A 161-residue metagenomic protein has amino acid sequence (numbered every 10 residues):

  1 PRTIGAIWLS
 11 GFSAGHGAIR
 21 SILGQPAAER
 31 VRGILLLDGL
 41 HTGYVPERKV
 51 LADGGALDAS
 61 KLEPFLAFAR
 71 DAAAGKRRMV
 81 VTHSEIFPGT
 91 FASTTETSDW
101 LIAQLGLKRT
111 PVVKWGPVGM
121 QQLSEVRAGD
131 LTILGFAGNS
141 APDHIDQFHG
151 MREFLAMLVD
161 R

Functional and structural regions predicted by a protein language model:
P1-A14: Gly/Ser-rich "nucleophile elbow"/oxyanion-hole loop immediately N-terminal to the catalytic nucleophile in hydrolases
P1-R2, P26-R30: Secondary-structure boundary elements
T3, H16, K114-V118: Exposed acidic/polar residues on beta-strands and adjacent loops within beta-sheet cores, strongest in beta-propeller
S13-H16, A59: Alpha-helix initiation and capping sites
G15-A27: Short glycine-enriched nucleophile-adjacent loop and the immediately C-terminal alpha-helix near the catalytic center
A28, R32-T132, A137-P142: The feature captures the conserved acid-bearing segment of alpha/beta-hydrolase catalytic domains
G135-A137, D146-R161: Catalytic active-site module of serine/aspartate enzymes centered on a nucleophile-bearing elbow/loop
